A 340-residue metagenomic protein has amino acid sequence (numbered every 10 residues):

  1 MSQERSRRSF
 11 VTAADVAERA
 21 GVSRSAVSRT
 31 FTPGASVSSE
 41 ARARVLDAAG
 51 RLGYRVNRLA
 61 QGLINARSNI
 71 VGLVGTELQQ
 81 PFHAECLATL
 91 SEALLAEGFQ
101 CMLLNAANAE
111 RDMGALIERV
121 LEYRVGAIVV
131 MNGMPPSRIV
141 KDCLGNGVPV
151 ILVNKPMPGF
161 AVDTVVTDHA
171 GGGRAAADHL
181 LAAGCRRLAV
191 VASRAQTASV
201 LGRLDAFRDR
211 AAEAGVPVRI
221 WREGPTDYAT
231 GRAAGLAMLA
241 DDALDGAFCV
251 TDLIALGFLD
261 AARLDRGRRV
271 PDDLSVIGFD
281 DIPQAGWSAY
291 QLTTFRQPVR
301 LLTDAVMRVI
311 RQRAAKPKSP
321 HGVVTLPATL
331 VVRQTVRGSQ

Functional and structural regions predicted by a protein language model:
M1-R8, A66-D178, A182, L239: Alpha-helical recognition/docking segments in bacterial nutrient-uptake and carbohydrate-utilization systems
M1-S68, Q340: N-terminal helix-turn-helix DNA-binding module of bacterial transcription factors
S6, R219, D241-Q340: Flexible loop/turn connectors
R19, R24-R29, L63-Q79, H179 (+1 more regions): Short beta-strand segments enriched in small/hydrophobic residues
A48, T89-A93, I139-D142, N146 (+3 more regions): Alpha-helical structural signal in soluble globular domains
L52, E122-R124, A183-G184, M238-L244 (+1 more regions): Glycine-rich phosphate-binding loop signature in dinucleotide/nucleotide-binding domains
R58, T76-E85, L103-D112, K155 (+6 more regions): Hinge/beta->alpha junction and helix N-cap segments in small-molecule ligand-binding domains
